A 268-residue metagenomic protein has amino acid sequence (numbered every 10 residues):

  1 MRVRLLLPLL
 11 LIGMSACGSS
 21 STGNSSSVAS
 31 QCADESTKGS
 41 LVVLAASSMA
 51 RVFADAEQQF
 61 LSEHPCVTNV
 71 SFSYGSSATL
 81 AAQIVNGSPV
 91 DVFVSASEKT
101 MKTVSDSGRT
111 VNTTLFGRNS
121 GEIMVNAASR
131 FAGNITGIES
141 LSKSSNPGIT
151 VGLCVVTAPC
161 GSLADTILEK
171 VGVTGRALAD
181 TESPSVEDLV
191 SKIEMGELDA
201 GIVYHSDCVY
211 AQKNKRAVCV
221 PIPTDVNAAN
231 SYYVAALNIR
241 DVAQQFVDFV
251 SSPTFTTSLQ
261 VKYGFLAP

Functional and structural regions predicted by a protein language model:
M1-L6: Bacterial N-terminal signal peptides that target proteins for export
P8-L11: Hydrophobic helical h-region of N-terminal Sec-dependent signal peptides in bacterial secretory/periplasmic proteins
G13-A16: C-terminal motif of bacterial Sec signal peptides marking the signal peptidase cleavage site
G18-P65, S71-S73, A78, A82-N86 (+4 more regions): Exported/periplasmic ABC-transporter solute-binding proteins
S88-V90: Short acidic/histidine-rich motifs immediately flanking catalytic phosphotransfer sites in two-component signaling
G108, N112-T114: Central helical "cap/lid" subdomain
